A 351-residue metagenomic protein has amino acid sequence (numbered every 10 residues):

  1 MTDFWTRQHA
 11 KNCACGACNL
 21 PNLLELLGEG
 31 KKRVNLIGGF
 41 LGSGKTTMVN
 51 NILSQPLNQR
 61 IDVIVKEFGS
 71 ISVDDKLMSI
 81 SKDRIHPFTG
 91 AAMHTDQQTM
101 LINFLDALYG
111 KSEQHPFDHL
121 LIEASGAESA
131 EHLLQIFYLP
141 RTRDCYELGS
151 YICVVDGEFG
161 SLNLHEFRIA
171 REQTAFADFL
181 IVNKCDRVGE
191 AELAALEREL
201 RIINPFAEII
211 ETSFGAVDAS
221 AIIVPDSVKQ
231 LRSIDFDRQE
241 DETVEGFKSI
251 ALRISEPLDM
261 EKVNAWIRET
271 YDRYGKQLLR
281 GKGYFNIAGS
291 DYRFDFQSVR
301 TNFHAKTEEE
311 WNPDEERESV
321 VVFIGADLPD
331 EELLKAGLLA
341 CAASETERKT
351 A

Functional and structural regions predicted by a protein language model:
T2-L26, E172, F176-F179, C185-E315 (+1 more regions): C-terminal accessory "lid"/substrate-recognition subdomains
T2-S43, T47-N163: Nucleotide-state-sensitive switch-loop elements of NTP-binding domains
G30-V34, E245, R317-E318: A short, charged/proline- and glycine-enriched loop that marks the coil->beta-strand transition at the N-terminal
S112, R143, I169-E172, E242: Structural motif
L121-I122, L180-V182, V320: Short glycine-rich or small-residue beta-strand-to-loop segments that form or flank ligand, phosphate, metal/Fe-S
H132-F137, G157-A170, T174, V188-E190 (+2 more regions): Non-catalytic interfacial helical region
G149, F294, S319: Change "...and in nucleic-acid phosphodiester-cleaving endonucleases..." to "...and in nucleic-acid processing enzymes
F323: Flexible loop/N-cap segments at domain edges
